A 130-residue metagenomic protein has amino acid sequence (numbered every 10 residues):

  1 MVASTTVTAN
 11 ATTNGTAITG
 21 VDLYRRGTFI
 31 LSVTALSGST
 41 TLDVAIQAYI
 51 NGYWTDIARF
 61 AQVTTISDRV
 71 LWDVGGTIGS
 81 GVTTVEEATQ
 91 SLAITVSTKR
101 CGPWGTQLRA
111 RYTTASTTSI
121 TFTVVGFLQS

Functional and structural regions predicted by a protein language model:
M1-S130: Surface-exposed, low-hydrophobicity beta-strand/loop segments enriched in small/polar/acidic residues
